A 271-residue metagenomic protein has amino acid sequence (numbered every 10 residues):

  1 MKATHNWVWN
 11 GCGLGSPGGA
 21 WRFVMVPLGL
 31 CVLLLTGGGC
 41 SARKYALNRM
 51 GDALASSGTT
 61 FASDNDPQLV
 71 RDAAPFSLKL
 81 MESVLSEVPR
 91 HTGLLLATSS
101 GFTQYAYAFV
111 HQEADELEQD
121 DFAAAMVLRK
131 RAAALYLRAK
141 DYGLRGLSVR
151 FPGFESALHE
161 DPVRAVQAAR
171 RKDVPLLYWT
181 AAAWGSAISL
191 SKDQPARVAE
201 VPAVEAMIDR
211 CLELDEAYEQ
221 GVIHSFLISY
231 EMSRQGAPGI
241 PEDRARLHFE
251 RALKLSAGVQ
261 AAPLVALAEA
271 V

Functional and structural regions predicted by a protein language model:
M1-W21: N-terminal secretory signal peptides that target proteins for export/translocation
V24-G37: Bacterial N-terminal signal peptides
V32, T92-L96: Short, solvent-exposed positions on alpha-helices
T36-T60: Bacterial Sec signal peptide processing site at the extreme N-terminus
D52-S83, E87-R90, G101-E213, V222-R251 (+1 more regions): Short coil/linker segments at helix-helix boundaries
L96, V222-S225, A261-A266: Alpha-solenoid helical repeat scaffolds
Y218-E219: Charged, well-structured binding/catalytic surfaces in domain cores that contact anionic ligands
E250, K254, V259-V271: A cross-kingdom marker for long, charged
